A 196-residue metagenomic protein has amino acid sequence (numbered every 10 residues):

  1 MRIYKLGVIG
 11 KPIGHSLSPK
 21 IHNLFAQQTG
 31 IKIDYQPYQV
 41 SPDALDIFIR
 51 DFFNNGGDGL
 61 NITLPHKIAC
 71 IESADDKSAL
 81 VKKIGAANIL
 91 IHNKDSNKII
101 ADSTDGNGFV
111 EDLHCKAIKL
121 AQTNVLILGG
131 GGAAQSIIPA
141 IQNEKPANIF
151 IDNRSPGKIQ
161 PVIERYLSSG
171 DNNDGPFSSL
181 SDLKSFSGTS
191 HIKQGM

Functional and structural regions predicted by a protein language model:
M1-R2, D95, A121-Q122, K145 (+1 more regions): Residue-level preference for short coil/turn positions at secondary-structure junctions
R2-K116: Phosphate/diphosphate ligand-binding glycine-rich loop within oxidoreductases
K5, D34, N124, A147-F150: Residues at the starts of beta-strands that form the adenosine-phosphate
G10, S103-G106, L113, I118-P146 (+1 more regions): Glycine-rich adenosine-cofactor-binding loop
H22, C70, I137, I141 (+1 more regions): Hydrophobic packing residues within well-ordered alpha-helices of enzyme cores
K32-Q36, K98, N148, P176-S178 (+1 more regions): Conserved beta-strand segments of alpha/beta enzyme cores
E144-S169: NAD(P)-binding Rossmann-fold cofactor-contacting core
S169-M196: Short acidic low-complexity segments
